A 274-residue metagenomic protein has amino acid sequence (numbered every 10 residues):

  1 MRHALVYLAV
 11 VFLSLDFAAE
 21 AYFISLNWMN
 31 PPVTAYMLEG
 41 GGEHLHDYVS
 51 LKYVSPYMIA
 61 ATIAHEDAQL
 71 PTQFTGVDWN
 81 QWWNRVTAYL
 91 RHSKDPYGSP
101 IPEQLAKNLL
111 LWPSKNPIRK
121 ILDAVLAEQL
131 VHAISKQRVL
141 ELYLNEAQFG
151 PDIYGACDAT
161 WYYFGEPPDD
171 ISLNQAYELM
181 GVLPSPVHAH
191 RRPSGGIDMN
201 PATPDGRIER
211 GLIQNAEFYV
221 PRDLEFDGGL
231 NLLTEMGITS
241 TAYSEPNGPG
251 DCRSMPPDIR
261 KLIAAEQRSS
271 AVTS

Functional and structural regions predicted by a protein language model:
M1-S274: Juxtamembrane regions of bacterial inner-membrane/periplasmic proteins, predominantly the peptidoglycan biogenesis
